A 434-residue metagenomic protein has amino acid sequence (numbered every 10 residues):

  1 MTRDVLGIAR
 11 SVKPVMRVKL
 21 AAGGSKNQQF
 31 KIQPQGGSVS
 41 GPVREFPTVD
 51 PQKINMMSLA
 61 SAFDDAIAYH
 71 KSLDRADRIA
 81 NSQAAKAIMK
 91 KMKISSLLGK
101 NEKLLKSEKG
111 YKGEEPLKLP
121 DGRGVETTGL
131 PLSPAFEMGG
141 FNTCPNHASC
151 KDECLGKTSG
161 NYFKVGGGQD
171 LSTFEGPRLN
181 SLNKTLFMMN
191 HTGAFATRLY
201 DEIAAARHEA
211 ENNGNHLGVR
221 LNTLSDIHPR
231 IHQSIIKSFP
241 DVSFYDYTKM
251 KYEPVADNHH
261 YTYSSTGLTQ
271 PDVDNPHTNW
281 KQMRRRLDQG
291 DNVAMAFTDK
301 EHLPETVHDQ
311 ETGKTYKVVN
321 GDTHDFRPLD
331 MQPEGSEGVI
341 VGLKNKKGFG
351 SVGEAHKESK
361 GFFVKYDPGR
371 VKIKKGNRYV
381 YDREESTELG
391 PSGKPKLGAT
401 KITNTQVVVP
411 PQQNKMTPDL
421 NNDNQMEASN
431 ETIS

Functional and structural regions predicted by a protein language model:
T2-S434: Class I S-adenosyl-L-methionine
